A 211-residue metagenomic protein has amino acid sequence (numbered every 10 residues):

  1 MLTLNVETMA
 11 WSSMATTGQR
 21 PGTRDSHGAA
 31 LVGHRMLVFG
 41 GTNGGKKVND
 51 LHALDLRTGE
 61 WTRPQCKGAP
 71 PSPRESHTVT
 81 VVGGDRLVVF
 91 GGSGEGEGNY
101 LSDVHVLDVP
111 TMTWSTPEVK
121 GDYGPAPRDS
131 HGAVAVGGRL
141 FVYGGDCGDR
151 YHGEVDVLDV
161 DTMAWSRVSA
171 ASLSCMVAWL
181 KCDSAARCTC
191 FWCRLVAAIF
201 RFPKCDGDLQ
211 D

Functional and structural regions predicted by a protein language model:
M1-D211: Kelch-like beta-propeller repeat domains
